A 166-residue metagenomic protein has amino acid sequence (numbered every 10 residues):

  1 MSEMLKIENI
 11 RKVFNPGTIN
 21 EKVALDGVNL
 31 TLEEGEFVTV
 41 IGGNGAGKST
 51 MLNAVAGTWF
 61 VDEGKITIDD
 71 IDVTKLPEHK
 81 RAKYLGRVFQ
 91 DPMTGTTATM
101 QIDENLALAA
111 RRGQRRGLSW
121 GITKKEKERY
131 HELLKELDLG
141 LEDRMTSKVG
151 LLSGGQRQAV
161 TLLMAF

Functional and structural regions predicted by a protein language model:
S2-M4, V13-G27, T58-F60, K75-P77: A short, flexible loop at the N-terminus of ABC-type nucleotide-binding domains that lies
T18, F60, D72-G86, T94 (+2 more regions): ABC ATPase NBD coupling module
V38, S49-T58, M164: Short, conserved post-Walker A segment of ABC-type ATPase nucleotide-binding domains
I41-G43: The feature captures the beta-strand-to-loop junction immediately N-terminal to the Walker
G64-D72: Conserved ABC transporter NBD signature motif
K75, L133-L151: Conserved ABC nucleotide-binding domain
D91, T99-R115: Q-loop/switch helix immediately C-terminal to the Walker
